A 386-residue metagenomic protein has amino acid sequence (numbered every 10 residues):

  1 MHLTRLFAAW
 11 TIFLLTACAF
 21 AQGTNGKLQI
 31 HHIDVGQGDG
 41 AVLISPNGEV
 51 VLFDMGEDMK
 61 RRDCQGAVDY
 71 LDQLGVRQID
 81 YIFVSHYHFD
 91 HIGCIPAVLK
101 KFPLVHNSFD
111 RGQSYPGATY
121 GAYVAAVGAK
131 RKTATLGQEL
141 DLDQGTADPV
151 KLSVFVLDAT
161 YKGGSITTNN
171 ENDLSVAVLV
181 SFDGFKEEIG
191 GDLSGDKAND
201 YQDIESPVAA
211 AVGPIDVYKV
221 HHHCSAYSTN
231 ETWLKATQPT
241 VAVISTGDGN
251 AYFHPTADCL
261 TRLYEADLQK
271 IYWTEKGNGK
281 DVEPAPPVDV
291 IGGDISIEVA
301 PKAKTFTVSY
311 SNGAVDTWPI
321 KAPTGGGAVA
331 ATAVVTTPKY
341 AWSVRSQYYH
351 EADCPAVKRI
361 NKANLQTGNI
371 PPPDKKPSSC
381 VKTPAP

Functional and structural regions predicted by a protein language model:
M1-L6: Positively charged n-region of N-terminal signal peptides that target proteins for export
F7-A17: Bacterial N-terminal signal peptides
Q22-L28, V35, Q73-L74, I92-S206 (+1 more regions): Flexible, acidic/histidine-containing loops and adjacent segments that form or flank the divalent-metal
H32-Q73, V84-K100, L157-P255: Active-site-proximal loop/helix segments of hydrolase catalytic cores
S45, K162-E171, P287-V288, D353-N369: Short, polar loop/linker segments at the starts of domains and inter-domain junctions
Y81, H106-Y115, V241-G247: Short internal beta-strands
N230-K235, F253-R262, E283-P287, I291-G292: Histidine/acidic-residue-rich catalytic or RNA/ligand-binding cores of hydrolases and nuclease-related proteins
G327-P386: Mature, structured domains enriched in cysteine- and short glycine motifs
